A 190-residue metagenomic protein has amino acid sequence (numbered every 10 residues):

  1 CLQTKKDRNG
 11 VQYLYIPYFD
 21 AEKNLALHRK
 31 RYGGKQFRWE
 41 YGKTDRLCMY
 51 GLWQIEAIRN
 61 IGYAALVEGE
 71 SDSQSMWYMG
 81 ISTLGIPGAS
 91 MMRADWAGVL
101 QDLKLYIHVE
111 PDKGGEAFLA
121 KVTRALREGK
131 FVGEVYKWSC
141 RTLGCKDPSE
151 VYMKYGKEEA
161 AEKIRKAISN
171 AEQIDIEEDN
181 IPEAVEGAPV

Functional and structural regions predicted by a protein language model:
C1-K6, E134-K137: Short, surface-exposed acidic
K5-K104, F118-L119: Phosphate-handling DNA/RNA-contact segment within nucleic-acid enzymes
N9-G10, K23-N24, G129, C140-G144 (+1 more regions): Intrinsic-disorder/low-complexity loop/linker signature
A89, R93-K137, K146-K154: Modules that initiate DNA replication and primer synthesis
R141-N180: C-terminal functional segments of enzyme domains
E177-V190: Phosphate-handling catalytic cores of nucleic-acid transaction enzymes
